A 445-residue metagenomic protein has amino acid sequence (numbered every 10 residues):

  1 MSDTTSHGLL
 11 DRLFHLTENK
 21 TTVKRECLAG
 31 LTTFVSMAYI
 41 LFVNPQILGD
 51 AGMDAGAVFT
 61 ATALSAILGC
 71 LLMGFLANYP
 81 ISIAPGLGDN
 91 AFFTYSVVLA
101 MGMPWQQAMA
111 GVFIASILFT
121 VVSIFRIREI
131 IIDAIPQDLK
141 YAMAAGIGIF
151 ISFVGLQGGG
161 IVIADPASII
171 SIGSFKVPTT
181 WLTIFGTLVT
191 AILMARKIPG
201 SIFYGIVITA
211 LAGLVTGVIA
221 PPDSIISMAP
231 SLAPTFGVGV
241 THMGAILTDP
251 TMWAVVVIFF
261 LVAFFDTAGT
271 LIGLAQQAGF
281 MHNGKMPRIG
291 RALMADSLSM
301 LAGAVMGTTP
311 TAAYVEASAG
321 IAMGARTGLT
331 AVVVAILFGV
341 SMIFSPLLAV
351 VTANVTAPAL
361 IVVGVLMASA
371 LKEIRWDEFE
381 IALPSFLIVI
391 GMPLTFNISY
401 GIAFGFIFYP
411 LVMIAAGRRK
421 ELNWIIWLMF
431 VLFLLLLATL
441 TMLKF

Functional and structural regions predicted by a protein language model:
S2-A57, I170-I172, I206-G290, F433-L435 (+1 more regions): Helix-loop-helix hairpins and the membrane-proximal interhelical loops of multi-pass alpha-helical transport proteins
S6-N44, S65, P85-A144, L274-L371: Helix-loop-helix junctions within the multi-pass membrane cores of secondary transporters/permeases
C27, I47, I131, G200 (+3 more regions): Residue-level signature of catalytic and energy-coupling elements of molecular machines, predominantly ATP/GTP-dependent
A51-L71: Loop-to-helix transition at the N-terminal end of transmembrane alpha-helices
A55-G56, I81, W105, I398: Membrane-helix interface/capping residues of multi-pass secondary transporters
G69-S82, A191-K197, I258-D266, D296-M306 (+3 more regions): Transmembrane alpha-helix interface/packing and boundary motifs in multi-pass membrane proteins, characterized by
M101-L211, V215, V332-F445: Membrane-embedded alpha-helical modules
